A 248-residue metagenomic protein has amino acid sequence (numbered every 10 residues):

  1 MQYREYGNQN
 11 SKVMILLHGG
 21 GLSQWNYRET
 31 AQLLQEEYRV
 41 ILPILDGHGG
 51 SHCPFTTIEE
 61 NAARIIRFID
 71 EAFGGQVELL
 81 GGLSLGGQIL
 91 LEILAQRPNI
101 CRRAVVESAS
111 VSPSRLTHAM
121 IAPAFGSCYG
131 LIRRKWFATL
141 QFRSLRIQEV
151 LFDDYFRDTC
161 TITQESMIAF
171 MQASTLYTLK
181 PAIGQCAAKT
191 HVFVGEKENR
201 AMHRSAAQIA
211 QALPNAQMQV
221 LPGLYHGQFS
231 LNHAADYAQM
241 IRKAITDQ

Functional and structural regions predicted by a protein language model:
R4-H52: Conserved HGGG/HGGXW glycine-rich cap/lid loop of the alpha/beta-hydrolase fold
I41-G81: Active-site loop/oxyanion-hole signature of alpha/beta-hydrolase fold enzymes
G82-G86, L90: Gly/Ala-rich beta-loop-alpha elbow adjacent to hydrolase catalytic centers
A95-Q96, C101-L131: Flexible "cap/lid" loop of the alpha/beta hydrolase fold
L116-T117, I132-G184: Conserved alpha/beta-hydrolase catalytic His-Asp/Glu region
C186, V192-V194: Short beta-strand/loop motif that positions the catalytic acidic residue of the alpha/beta-hydrolase fold
K197-A201, G227: Acidic catalytic loop of the alpha/beta-hydrolase fold
L224-A235: Catalytic histidine-centered segment of alpha/beta-hydrolase-like enzymes
